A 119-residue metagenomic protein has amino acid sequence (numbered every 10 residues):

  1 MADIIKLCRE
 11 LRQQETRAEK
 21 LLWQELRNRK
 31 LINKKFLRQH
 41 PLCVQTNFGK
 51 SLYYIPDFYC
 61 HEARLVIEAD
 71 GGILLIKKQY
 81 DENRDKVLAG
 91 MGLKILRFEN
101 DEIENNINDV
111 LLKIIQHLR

Functional and structural regions predicted by a protein language model:
M1-Q45, G49, R119: Solvent-exposed, charged helical/coil patches that constitute nucleic-acid or partner-interaction surfaces
V44-F48, L52-H117: Basic, amphipathic alpha-helical patches used to engage nucleic acids or provide basic targeting signals, exemplified
